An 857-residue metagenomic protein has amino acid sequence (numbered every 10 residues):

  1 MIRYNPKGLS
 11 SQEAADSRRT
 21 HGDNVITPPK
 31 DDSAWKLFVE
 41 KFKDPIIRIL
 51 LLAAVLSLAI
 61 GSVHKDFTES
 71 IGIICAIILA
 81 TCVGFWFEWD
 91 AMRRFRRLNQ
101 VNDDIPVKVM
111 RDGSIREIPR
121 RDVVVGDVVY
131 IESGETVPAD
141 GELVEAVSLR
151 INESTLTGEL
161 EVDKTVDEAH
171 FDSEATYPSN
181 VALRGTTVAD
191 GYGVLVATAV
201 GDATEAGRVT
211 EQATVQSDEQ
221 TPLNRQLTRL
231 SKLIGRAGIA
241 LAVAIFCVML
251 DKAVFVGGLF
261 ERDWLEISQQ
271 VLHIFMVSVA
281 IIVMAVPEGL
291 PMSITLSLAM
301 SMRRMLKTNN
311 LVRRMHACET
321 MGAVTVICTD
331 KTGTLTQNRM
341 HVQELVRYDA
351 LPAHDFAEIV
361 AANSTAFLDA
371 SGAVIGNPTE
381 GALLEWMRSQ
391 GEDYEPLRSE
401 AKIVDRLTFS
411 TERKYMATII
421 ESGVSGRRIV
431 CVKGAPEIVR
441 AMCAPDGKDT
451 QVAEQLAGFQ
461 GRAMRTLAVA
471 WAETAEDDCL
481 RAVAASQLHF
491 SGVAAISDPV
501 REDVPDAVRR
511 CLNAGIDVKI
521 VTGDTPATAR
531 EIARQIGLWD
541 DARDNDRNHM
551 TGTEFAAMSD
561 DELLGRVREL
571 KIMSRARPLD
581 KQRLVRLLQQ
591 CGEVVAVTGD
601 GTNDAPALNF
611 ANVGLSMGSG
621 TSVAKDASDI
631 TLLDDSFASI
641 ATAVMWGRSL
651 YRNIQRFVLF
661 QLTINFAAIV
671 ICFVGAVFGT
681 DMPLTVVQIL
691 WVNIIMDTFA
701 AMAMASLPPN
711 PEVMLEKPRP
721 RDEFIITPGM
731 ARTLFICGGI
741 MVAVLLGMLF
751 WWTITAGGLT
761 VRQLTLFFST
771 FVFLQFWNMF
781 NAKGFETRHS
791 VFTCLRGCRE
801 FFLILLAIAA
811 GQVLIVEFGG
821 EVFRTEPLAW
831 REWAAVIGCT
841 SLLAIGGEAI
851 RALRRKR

Functional and structural regions predicted by a protein language model:
M1-K717, I725-I726, G739, T753-I754 (+2 more regions): Conserved cytosolic headpiece of P-type ATPases
M696, M741-V742, T765-F780: Generic alpha-helical transmembrane segments
L707, T733-M748, F773: Alpha-helical transmembrane segments of multi-pass integral membrane proteins
P720-L734: Hydrophobic alpha-helical transmembrane segments and their immediately adjacent juxtamembrane loops
F750-L759: Long hydrophobic segments that form regular secondary structure
T760-L764: Transmembrane alpha-helix entry/boundary detector in multi-pass membrane proteins
